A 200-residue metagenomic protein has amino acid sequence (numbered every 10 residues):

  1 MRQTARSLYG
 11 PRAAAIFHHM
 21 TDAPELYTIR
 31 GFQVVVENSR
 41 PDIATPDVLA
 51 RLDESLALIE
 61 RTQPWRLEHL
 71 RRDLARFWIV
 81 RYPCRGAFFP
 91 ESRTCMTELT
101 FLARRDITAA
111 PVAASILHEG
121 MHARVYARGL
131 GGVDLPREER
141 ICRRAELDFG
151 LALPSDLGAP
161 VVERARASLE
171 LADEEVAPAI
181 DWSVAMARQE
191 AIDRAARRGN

Functional and structural regions predicted by a protein language model:
M1-I29, S39: N-terminal low-structure segments adjacent to metalloprotease catalytic domains across cellular compartments
L8-Y9, T28-T94, L151-L153: Auxiliary, metal-adjacent structural segments of Zn-dependent hydrolase domains
T45-L52, R105-A110, L135, E139: Solvent-exposed, acidic/flexible segments
L99-S115: Short pre-active-site segment immediately N-terminal to the catalytic Zn-binding motif
A114-A127: Active-site recognition of the HExxH zinc-binding catalytic motif
R128, D134-L169: Post-HExxH zinc-binding segment in Zn-dependent metallohydrolases
S155-N200: Long, well-structured alpha-helical subdomains associated with metal-dependent extracellular/ecto-lumenal hydrolases
